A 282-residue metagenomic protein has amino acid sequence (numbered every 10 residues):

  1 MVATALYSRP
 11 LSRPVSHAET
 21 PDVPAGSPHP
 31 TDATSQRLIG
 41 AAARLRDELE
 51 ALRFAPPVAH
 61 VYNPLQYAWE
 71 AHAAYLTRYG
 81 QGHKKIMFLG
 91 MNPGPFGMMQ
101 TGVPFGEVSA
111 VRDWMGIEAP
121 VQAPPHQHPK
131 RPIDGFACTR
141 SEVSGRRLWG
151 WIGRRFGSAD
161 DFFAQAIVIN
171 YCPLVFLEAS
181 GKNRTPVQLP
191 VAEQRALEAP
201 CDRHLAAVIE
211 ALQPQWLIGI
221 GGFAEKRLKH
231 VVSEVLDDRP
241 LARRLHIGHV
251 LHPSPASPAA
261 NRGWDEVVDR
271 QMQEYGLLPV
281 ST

Functional and structural regions predicted by a protein language model:
T4-P10, P28-W216, E225-K226, A256-A259 (+1 more regions): A polyanion-binding, active-site-adjacent surface
G222: Flexible loop residues that form catalytic and substrate-binding hotspots at small-molecule/glycan-binding clefts
H230-N261: Extended hydrophobic/aromatic segments used for targeting, binding, or gating
